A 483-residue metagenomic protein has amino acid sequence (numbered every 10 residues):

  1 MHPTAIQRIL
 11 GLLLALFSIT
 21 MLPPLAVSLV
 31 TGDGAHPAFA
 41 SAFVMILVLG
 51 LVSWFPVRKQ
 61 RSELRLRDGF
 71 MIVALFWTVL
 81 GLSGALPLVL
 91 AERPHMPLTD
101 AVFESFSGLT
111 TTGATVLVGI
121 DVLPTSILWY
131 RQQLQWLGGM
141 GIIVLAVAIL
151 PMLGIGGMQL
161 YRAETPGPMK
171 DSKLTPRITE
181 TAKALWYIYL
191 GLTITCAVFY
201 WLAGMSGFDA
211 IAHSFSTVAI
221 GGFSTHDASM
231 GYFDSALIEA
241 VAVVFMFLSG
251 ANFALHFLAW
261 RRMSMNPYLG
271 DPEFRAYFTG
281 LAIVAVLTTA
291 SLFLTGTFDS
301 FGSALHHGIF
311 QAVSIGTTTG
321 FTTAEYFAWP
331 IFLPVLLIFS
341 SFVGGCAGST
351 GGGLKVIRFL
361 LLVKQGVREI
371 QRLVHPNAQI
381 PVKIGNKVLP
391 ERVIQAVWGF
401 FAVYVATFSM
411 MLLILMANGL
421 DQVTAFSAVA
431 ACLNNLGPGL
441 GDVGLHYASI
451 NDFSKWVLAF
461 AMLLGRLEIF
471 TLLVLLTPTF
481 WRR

Functional and structural regions predicted by a protein language model:
M1-R483: Membrane-proximal intracellular helices of multi-pass ion channels
